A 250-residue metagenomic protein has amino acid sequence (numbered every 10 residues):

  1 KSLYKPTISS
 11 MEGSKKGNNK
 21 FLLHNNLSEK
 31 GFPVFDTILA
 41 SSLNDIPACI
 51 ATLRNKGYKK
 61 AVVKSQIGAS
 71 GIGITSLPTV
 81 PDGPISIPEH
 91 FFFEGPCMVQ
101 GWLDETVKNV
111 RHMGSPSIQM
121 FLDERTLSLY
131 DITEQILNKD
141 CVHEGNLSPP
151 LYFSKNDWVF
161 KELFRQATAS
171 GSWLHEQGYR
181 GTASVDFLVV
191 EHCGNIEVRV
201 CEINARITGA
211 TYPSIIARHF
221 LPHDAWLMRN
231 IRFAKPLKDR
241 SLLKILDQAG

Functional and structural regions predicted by a protein language model:
K1-A48, T52: Conserved N-proximal alpha/beta basic substrate-recognition cap immediately N-terminal to, or forming the N-lobe
P33-F35, K56-V62, P78-R111, W173: Conserved ATP-binding module of the ATP-grasp superfamily
V34-T37, K60-S86, D140-S154: Glycine-rich phosphate-binding loop of ATP-grasp-fold ATP-dependent ligases
T79-P81, F121-L127, V190-G194: Short acidic-glycine loop/turn motifs at beta-strand connectors
F93-E94, G101-T106, V142-E197, A234-G250: A long amphipathic alpha-helix within ATP-dependent nucleotide-binding catalytic cores
R111-S154: Membrane-embedded hairpin module used as a gating/binding unit in multi-pass transport and secretion proteins
L137-N138, V200-S214: Glycine-rich phosphate/pyrophosphate-binding beta-alpha loops
Y212-D224: A short alpha/beta connector and helix-capping loop motif
